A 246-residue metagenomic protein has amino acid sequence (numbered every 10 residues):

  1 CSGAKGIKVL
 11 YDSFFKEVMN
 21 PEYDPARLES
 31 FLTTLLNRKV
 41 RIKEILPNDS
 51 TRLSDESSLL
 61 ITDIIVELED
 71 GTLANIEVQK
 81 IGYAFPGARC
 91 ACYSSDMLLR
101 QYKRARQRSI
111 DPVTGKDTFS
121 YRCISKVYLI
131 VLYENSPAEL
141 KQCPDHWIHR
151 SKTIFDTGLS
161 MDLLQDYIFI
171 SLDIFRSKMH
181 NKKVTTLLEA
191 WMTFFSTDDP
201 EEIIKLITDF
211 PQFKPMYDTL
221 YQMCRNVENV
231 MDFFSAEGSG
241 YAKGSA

Functional and structural regions predicted by a protein language model:
C1-D166: Accessory alpha/beta interaction modules
S2-K5, D70, A74-Q79, E189-A246: Short, charged alpha-helical interaction segments and adjacent helix-coil junctions
K8-Y11, Y167-L172, F194-D199: Short acidic (Asp/Glu) and glycine-rich catalytic loops that position anionic groups and cofactors
Y11-M19, G115, L172-K178, E202-L206: Short hinge/gating elements
D12, A26-E29, I124-V127, T185-E189 (+3 more regions): Non-catalytic, well-ordered alpha-helical scaffold segments
K80-Y83, E134-A138, I174-R176, Q212 (+1 more regions): Conserved nucleotide-binding/hydrolysis micro-motifs of P-loop NTPases
K141-C143, M179-K183: Short conserved micro-motifs at the rims of enzyme active sites and ligand-binding pockets
